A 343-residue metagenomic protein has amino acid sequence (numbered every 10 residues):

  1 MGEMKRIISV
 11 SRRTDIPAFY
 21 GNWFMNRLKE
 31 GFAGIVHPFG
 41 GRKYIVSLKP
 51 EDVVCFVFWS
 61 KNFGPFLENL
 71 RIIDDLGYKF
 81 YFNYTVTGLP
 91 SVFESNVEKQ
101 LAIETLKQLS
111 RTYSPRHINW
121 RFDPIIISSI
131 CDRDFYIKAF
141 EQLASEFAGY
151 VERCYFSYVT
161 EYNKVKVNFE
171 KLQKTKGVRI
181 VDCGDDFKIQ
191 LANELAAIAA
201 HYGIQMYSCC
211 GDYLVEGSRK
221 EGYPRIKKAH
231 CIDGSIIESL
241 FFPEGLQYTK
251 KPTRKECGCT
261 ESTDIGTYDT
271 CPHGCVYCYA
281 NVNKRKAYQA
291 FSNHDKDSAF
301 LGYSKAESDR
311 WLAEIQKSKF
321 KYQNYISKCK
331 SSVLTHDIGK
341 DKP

Functional and structural regions predicted by a protein language model:
M1-F93, K99-P115, N283-K321, V333: Conserved Radical SAM active-site core
M1-S9, P17, K49, G222-Y268 (+1 more regions): N-terminal [4Fe-4S]-dependent radical SAM core
M4, D182-E244, S292-H294, Y322 (+2 more regions): Flexible, acidic/Gly-rich N-terminal and inter-domain linker regions that tether and position cofactor-handling modules
R13-D15, K61, T85-L89, D123-I125 (+2 more regions): Active-site beta-loop-alpha junctions enriched in small/polar residues
G88-N96, P124-D134, T175-G184: Surface-exposed cleft-lining segments at the edges of enzyme active sites
L101-N168, E194-G211: Conserved C-terminal portion of the radical SAM core fold that forms the substrate/S-adenosylmethionine-binding
T263-V282: Local cysteine-cluster metal-coordination motifs and their immediate loop/turn environment, predominantly Fe-S cluster
K317-P343: Short, basic, low-complexity termini and linkers enriched in Ser/Thr/Gly/Pro that act as targeting/leader peptides
